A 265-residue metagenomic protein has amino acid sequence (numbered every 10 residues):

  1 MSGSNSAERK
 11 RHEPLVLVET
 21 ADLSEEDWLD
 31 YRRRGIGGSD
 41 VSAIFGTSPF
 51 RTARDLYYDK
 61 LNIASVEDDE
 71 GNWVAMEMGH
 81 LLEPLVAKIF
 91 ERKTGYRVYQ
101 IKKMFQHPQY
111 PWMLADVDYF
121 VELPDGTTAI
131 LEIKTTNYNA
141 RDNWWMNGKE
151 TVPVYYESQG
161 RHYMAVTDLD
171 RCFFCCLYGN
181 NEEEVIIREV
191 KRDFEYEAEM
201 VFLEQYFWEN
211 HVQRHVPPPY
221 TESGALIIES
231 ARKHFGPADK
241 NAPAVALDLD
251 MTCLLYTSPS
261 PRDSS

Functional and structural regions predicted by a protein language model:
M1-L81: Charged, glycine-rich intrinsically disordered N-terminal tails and low-complexity linkers that flank
P49-T52, E132, S260: Residue-level detector of functionally special positions within alpha-helical transmembrane segments of multi-pass
R54, A87, G160: Generic structural marker for isolated residues within well-ordered, non-membrane alpha-helices of soluble domains
Y57, F90, Y163, S230-A231: Broad structural signal for hydrophobic residues in well-ordered alpha-helices, predominantly aliphatic
M76, R92-V117, V121-V212: Nucleic-acid nuclease catalytic cores
M78-L85, Y196: Short amphipathic alpha-helical segments
E197-L255: Short, charged, low-complexity amphipathic alpha-helix
Y256-P259, D263-S265: Single conserved hydrophobic/aromatic residue that forms the stacking wall/gate of nucleotide- or nucleobase-binding
